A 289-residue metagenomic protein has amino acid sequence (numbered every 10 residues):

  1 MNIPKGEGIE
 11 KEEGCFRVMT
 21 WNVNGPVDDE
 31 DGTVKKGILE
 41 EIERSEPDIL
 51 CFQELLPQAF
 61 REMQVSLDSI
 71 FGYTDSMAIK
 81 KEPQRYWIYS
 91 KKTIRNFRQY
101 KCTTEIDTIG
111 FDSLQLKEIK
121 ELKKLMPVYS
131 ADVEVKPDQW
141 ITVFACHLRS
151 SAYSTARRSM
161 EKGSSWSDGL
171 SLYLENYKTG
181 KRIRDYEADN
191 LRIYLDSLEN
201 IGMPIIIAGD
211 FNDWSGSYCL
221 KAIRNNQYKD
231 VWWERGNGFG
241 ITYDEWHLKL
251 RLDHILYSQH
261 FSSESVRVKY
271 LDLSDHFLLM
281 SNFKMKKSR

Functional and structural regions predicted by a protein language model:
M1-G8, D132, R192-I206, F211-R289: Metal-dependent phosphoester-hydrolase catalytic domains
M1-S66, A78-Y86, A188-R192, K284-R289: N-terminal, active-site-proximal structural segment of metallo-dependent hydrolase catalytic domains
I3-G8, I49, Q53-A156, K269-Y270: Structured beta-strand-rich core segments of catalytic domains in phosphoester-bond hydrolases
C15-V27, Q99-Y100, W140-R149, S171-L174: Active-site-proximal beta-strand elements of phosphoester/diester hydrolases
W21-V23, E54-L55, L148, D210-F211 (+1 more regions): Active-site metal-binding loops of divalent metal-dependent hydrolases
P26-D28, P57-R61, P83, S151-A152 (+3 more regions): Active-site environment of divalent metal-dependent phosphoester hydrolases
A156-K178: A solvent-exposed, charged loop/short amphipathic helix patch at secondary-structure junctions
L174-M203: A long, amphipathic alpha-helix that forms part of the scaffold/cap immediately adjacent to metal-dependent active
